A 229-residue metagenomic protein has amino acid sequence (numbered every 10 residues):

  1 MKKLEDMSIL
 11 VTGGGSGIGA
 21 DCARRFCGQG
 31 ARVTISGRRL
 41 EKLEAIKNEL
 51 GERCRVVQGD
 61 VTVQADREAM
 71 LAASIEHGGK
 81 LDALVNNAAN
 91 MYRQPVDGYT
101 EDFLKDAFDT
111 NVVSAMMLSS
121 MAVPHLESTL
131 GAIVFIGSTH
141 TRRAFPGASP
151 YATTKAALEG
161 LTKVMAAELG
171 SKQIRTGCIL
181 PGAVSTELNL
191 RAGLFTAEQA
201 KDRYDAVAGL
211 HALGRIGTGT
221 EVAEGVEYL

Functional and structural regions predicted by a protein language model:
G15-S16: Conserved glycine-rich cofactor-binding loop
P95-V96, F103-F108, V207: Substrate-binding pocket helix/loop in short-chain dehydrogenase/reductase
D97, R143-S149, S171, G214: Active-site loop immediately N-terminal to the catalytic Tyr-X3-Lys motif of short-chain dehydrogenase/reductase
S119, T154, T162: Active-site helix of classical SDR
P124, A167-S171: Alpha-helical segment proximal to the catalytic Tyr-Lys
S138: Residue(s) in the substrate-gating loop at a strand-loop-helix junction that position the organic substrate next
S171, C178, Q199-L229: C-terminal helical subdomain
